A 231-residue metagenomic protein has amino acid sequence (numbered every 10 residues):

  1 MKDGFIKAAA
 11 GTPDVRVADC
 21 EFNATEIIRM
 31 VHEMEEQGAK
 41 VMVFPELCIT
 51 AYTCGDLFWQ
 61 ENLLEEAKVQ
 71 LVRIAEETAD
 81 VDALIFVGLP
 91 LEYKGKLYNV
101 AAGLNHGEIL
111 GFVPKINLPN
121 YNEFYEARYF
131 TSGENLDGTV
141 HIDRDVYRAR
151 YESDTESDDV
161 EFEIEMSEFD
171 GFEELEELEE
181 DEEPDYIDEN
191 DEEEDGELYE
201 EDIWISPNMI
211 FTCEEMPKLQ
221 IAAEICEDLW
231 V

Functional and structural regions predicted by a protein language model:
M1-V231: Enzyme catalytic cores with a strong preference for nitrogen-chemistry domains
